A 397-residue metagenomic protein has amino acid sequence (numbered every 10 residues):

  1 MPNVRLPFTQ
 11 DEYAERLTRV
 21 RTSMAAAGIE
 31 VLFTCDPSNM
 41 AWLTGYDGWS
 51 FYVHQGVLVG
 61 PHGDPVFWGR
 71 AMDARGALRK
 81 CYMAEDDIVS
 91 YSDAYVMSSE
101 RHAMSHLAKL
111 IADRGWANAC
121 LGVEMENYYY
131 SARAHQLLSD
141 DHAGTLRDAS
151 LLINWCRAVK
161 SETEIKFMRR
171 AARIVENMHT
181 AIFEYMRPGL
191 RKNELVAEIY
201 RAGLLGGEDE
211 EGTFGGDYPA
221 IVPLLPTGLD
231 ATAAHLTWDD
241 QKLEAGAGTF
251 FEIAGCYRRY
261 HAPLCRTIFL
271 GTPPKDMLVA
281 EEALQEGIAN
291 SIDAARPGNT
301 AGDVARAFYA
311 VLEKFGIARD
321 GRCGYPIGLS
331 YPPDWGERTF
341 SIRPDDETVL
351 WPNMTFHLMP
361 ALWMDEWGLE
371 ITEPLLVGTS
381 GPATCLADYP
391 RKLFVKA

Functional and structural regions predicted by a protein language model:
M1-A397: Active-site neighborhoods and metal-handling regions in enzymes and metal-associated proteins
